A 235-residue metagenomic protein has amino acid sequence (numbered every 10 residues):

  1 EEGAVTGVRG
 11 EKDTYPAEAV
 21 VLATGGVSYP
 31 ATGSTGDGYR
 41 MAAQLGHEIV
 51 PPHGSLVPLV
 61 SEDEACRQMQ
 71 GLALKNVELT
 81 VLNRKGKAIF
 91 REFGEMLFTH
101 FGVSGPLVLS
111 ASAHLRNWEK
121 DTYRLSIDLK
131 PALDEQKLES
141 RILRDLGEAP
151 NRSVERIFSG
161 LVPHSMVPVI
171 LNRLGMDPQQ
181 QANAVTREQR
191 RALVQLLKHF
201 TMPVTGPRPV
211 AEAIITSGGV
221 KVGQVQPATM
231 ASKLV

Functional and structural regions predicted by a protein language model:
E1-A4: A conserved short coil-to-beta-strand element within the FAD-binding core of flavoproteins
V8, Y15-P30, A42-A43, M96-F101 (+1 more regions): Short hydrophobic core segments
L22, I49-P52, G206-P207: General beta-strand structural signal in soluble alpha/beta enzymes
V27-P30, G105, L115, A228-T229: Glycine-rich nucleotide phosphate-binding loop and flanking beta-alpha elements of Rossmann-like dinucleotide-binding
P30-V50: Glycine-rich beta-alpha-beta "Rossmann" dinucleotide-binding loop(s) and their flanking helix/strand
H47-H53, P58-Q181: An anion/pyrophosphate-binding glycine-rich loop and adjacent beta-alpha core in soluble alpha-beta enzymes
P168-V235: A glycine-rich dinucleotide-binding beta-alpha-beta segment and adjacent secondary-structure elements that constitute
